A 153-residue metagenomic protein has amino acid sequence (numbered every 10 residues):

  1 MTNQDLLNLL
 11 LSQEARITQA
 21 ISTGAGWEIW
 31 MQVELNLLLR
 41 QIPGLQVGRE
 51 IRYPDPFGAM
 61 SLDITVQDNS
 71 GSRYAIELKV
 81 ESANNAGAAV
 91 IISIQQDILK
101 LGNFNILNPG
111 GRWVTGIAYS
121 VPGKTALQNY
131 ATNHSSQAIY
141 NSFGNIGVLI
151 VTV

Functional and structural regions predicted by a protein language model:
M1-Q41: Interdomain/boundary linker segments immediately adjacent to catalytic/signaling cores
E14-I17, L35, L39, P43 (+2 more regions): Hydrophobic, Leu/Ile/Phe/Ala-enriched alpha-helical segments that form helix-helix packing faces
L39-G58, D63-I64: A short acidic/basic microdomain associated with nuclease active sites
I64-N84, L101: Conserved catalytic cores of phosphodiester-cleaving nucleases, focusing on short active-site segments
E81-N85, P122-T125: Short acidic, S/G/P-rich loop/turn micro-motifs used as interaction or catalytic elements
A83-N105: Mg2+/Mn2+-dependent nuclease catalytic core
F104-A131: Nucleic-acid nuclease catalytic cores
N129-V153: Non-catalytic C-terminal interaction segments of nucleic acid-processing enzymes
